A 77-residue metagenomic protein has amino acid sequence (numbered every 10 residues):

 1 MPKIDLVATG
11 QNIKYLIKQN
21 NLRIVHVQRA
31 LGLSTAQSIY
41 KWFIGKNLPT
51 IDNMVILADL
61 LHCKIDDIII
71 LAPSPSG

Functional and structural regions predicted by a protein language model:
M1-L22: A short, Lys/Arg-rich alpha-helix, primarily the initiator
I13, V27-Q28, S38-W42, I68: Conserved hydrophobic/aromatic packing and binding residues within compact polymer-binding modules
K14, V25, V55: Residues within the helices of the helix-turn-helix
I17, Q28, A58: The alpha-helix within a helix-turn-helix
I17, W42-F43, N53, A72: DNA major-groove recognition helix of helix-turn-helix
L33-L48: Recognition helix of helix-turn-helix/homeodomain-like DNA-binding domains that insert into the DNA major groove
D52-D67: DNA major-groove recognition helix of helix-turn-helix/homeodomain DNA-binding modules
D67-G77: Short amphipathic recognition helices of helix-turn-helix/homeodomain-type DNA-binding modules
